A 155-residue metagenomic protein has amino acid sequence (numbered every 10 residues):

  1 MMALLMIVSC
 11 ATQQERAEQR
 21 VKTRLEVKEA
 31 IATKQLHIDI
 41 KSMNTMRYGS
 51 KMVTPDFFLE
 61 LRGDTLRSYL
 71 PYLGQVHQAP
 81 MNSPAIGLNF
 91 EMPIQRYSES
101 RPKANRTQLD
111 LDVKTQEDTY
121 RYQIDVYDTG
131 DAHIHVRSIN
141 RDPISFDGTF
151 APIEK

Functional and structural regions predicted by a protein language model:
M1-A3: Sec-dependent signal peptide recognition, specifically the positively charged N-region followed immediately by
M6-S9: C-terminal motif of bacterial Sec signal peptides marking the signal peptidase cleavage site
A11-Q14: Bacterial signal peptide processing site
R20, F90-K155: Helix-rich interaction surfaces within compact, conserved domain-sized segments that mediate assembly or partner
R20-Q78: N-terminal secretory signal peptides
N44-V53, M81, A85-E91, D110-E117: Short, solvent-exposed secondary-structure boundary motifs
G49-S50, H77-N82, I144-G148: A short, polar/proline- and glycine-enriched secondary-structure boundary/capping micro-motif
L59-R106: Mature extracytoplasmic domains of secretory-pathway proteins
